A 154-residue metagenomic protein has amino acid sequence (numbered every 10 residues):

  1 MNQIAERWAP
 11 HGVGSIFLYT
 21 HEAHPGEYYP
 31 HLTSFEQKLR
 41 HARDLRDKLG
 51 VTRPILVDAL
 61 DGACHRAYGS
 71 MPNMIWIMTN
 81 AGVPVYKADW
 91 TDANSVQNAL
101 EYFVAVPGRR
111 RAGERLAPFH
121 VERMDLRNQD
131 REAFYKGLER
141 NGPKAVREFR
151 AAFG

Functional and structural regions predicted by a protein language model:
M1-K48, A63: Structural microenvironment flanking redox-active thiols in thiol-disulfide oxidoreductases
P10, G14, M71, T79 (+1 more regions): Non-globular targeting/processing and membrane-anchoring segments
T20, L60, D89-T91: An acidic- and aromatic-residue-enriched active-site/binding cleft used to recognize and process polar
P25, M78-N80: Conserved nucleotide-sugar donor-binding and metal-coordinating catalytic region shared by glycosyltransferases
V51-R53, Y68-W76: Structural micro-motif
P54-A59: Short acidic-hydrophobic, aromatic-tinged amphipathic segments that line or gate anion-handling sites
G62-A63, P72: Eukaryotic intrinsically disordered and solvent-exposed regulatory patches
